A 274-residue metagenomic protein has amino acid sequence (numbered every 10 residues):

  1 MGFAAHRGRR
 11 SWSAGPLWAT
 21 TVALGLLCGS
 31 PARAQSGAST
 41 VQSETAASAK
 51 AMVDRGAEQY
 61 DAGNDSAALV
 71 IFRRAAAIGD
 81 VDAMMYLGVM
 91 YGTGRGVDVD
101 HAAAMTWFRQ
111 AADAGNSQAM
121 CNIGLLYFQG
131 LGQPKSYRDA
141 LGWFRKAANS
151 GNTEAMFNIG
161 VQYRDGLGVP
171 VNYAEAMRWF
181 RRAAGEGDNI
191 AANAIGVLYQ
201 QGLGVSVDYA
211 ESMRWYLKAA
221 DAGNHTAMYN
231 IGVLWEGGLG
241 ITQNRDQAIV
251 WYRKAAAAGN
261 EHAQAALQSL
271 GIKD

Functional and structural regions predicted by a protein language model:
M1-W12: N-terminal secretory signal peptides that target proteins for export/translocation
P16-L27: Bacterial N-terminal signal peptides
S39-S43, R253-D274: Terminal, low-structured helical/coil segments at or just beyond the last alpha-helical repeat
A47, Y60, A77-D80, T93-R95 (+12 more regions): Short helix-capping/linker turns of helical repeat alpha-solenoids
S48-R74, I78: Alpha-helical segment of the N-proximal tetratricopeptide repeat
M52-Q59, I71, M84-T93, N122-Q129 (+4 more regions): Hydrophobic face of amphipathic alpha-helices that form TPR/SEL1-like repeat modules and related alpha-solenoid
G63-V70, D98-W107, P134-W143, P170-W179 (+2 more regions): Structural signature of tandem alpha-helical TPR/SEL1-like repeats, specifically the intra-repeat loop/turn
R74-A75, Q110-A111, K146-A147, R182-A183 (+2 more regions): Canonical positions in the second alpha-helix
